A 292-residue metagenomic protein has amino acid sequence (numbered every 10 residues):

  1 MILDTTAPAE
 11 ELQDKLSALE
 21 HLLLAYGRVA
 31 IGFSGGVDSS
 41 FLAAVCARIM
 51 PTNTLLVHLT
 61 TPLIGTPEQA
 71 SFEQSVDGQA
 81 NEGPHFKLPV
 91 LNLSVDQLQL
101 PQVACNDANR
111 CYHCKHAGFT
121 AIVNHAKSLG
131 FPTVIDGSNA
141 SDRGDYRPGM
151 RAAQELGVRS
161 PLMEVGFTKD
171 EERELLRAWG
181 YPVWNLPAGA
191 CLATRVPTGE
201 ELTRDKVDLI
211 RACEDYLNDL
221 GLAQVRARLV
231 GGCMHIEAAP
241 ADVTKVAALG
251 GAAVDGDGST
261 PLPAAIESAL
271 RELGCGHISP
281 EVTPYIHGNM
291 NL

Functional and structural regions predicted by a protein language model:
M1-A178, M234, A253-G258, A265-G276 (+3 more regions): ATP-dependent adenylation/nucleotidyltransferase module used to activate substrates
G32, C191, E237: Conserved beta-strand segments that form the floor/walls of ligand-binding pockets within enzyme and binding domains
L55, L229-P240: Short, aliphatic-rich beta-strand segments
Q97, V196, P240: Short, histidine-centered active-site or binding-site loop motifs used for metal coordination, general acid-base
F119, T203-I210, A248-P263: Generic alpha-helical secondary structure
M163, F167-K169, R173-L217, G221-R226: Mid-to-C-terminal catalytic subdomains of enzymes that bind/position adenosyl phosphate moieties or nucleic-acid
E201-V207, P240-T244, A248-L249, N289-L292: Short glycine/threonine-rich loop-to-helix capping motif typified by GTGT followed within a few residues by an Asp-Pro
A223-V230, E281-V282: C-terminal boundary motif of the adenylate-forming
